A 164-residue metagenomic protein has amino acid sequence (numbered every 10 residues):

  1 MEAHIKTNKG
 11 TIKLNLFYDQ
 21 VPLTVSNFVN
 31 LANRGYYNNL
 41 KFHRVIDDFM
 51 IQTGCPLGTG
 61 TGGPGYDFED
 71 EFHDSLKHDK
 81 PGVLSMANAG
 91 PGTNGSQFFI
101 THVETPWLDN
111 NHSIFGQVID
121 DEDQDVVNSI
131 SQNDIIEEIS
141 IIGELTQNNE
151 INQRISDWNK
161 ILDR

Functional and structural regions predicted by a protein language model:
M1-R164: Cyclophilin-like peptidyl-prolyl cis-trans isomerases
